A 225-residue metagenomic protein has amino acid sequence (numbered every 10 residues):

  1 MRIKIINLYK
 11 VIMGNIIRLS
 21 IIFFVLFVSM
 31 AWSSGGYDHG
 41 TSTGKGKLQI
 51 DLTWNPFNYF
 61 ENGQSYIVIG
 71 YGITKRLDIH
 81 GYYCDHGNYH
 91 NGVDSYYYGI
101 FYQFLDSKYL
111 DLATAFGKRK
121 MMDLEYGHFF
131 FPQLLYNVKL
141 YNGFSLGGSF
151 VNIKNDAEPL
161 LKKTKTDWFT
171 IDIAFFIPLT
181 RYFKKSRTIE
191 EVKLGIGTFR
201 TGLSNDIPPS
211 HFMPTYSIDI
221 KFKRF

Functional and structural regions predicted by a protein language model:
M1-G40, F225: Cleavable N-terminal export/targeting peptides
I3-N7, M13, Y109, F150 (+1 more regions): Intrinsically disordered, low-complexity peptide-like regions
A31-H86: Short glycine/proline- and aromatic-enriched beta-strand/turn motifs that initiate or cap beta-hairpins
T43-K47, G72-D78, Y109-F116, G147-D156 (+1 more regions): Flexible, solvent-exposed coil segments and beta strand-coil junctions, predominantly the extracellular/periplasmic
K47-Q49, M121-F225: Outer-membrane beta-barrel transmembrane domain signature
H80-V151: Gram-negative (and chloroplast) outer-membrane scaffold detector with strong preference for beta-barrel transmembrane
